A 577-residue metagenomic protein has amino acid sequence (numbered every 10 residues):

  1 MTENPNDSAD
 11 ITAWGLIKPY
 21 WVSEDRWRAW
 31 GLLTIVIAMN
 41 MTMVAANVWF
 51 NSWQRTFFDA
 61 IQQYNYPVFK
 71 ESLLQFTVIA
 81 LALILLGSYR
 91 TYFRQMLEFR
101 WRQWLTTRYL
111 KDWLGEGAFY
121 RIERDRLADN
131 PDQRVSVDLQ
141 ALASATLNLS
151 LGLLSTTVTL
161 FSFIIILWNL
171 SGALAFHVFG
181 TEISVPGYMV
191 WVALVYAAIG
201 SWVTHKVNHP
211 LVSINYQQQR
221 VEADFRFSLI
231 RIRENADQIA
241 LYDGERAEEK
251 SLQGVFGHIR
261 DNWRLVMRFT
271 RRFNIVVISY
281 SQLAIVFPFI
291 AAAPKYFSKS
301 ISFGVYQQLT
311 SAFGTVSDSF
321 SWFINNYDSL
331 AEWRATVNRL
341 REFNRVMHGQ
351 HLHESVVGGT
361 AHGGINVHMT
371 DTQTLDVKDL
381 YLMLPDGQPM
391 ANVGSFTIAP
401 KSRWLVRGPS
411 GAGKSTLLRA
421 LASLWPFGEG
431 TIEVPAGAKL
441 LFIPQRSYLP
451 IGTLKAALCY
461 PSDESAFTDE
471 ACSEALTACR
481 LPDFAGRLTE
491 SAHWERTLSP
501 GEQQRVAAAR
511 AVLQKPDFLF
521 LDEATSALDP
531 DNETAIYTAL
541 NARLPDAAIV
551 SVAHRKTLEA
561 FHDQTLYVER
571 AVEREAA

Functional and structural regions predicted by a protein language model:
M1-N47, T56-F76, R90-R94, F119-T157 (+3 more regions): Membrane-integrated ABC transporters
T2, N6, A46-R55, D59-Q62 (+5 more regions): Juxtamembrane helix-loop junctions of ABC transporter transmembrane domains
A38, T42, N51, G152-T181 (+4 more regions): A hydrophobic transmembrane-helix motif
N208, V212, A223, A240-G244 (+4 more regions): Cytosolic ends of transmembrane helices, especially the final helix of ABC transmembrane type-1 domains
P210-M267: Loop segments that connect adjacent transmembrane helices in multi-pass transporters
A422: Helix-to-loop junction immediately C-terminal to a conserved catalytic motif
S447-R496: Conserved "ABC signature" C-loop
A457, E490-A577: ABC-family ATPase nucleotide-binding domain "signature/switch" substructure
